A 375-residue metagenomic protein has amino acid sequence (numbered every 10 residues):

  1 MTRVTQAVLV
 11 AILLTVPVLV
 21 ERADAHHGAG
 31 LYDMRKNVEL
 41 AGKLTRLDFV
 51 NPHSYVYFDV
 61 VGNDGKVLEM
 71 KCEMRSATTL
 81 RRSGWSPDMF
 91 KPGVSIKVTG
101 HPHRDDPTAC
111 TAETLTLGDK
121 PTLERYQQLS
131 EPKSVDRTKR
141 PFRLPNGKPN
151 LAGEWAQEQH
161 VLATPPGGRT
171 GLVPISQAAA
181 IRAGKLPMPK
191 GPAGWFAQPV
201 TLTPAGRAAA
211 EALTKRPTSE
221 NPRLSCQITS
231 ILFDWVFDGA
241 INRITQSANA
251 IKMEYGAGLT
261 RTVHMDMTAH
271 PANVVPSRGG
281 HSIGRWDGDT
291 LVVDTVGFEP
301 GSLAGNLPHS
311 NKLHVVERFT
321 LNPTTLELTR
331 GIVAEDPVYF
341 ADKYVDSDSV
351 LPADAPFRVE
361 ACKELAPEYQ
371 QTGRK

Functional and structural regions predicted by a protein language model:
M1-A7: Positively charged n-region of N-terminal signal peptides that target proteins for export
R3, A23-D24: Intrinsic low-complexity/disordered segments
A7-E21: Bacterial N-terminal signal peptides
D24-K375: PEST-like low-complexity, intrinsically disordered acidic/proline/serine-rich tracts that flank trafficking/processing
